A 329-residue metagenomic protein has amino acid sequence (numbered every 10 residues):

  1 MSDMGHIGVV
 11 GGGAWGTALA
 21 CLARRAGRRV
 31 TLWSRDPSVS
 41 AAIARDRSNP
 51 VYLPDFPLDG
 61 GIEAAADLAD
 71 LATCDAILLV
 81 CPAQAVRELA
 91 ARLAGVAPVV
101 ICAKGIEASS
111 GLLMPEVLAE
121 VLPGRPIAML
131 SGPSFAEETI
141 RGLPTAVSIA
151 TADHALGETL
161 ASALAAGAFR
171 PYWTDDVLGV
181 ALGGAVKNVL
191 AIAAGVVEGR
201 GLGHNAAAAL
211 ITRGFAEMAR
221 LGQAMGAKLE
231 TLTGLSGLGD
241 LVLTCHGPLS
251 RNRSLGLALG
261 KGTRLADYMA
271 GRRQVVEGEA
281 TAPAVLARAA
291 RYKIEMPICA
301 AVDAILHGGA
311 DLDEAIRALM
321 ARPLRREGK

Functional and structural regions predicted by a protein language model:
M1-F56, A65-A66: NAD(P)+-binding Rossmann beta1-loop-alpha1 motif at the extreme N-terminus of oxidoreductases
G13, T17, P37, A65-L68 (+18 more regions): Electropositive phosphate-/nucleotide-binding environments in soluble metabolic enzymes
F56-L58, E63-P144, L160-S162: Rossmann-like NAD(P)(H) cofactor-binding subdomain of soluble oxidoreductases
A85, V117, V121-R125, P144-T231: Internal alpha-helical scaffold of NAD(P)-dependent oxidoreductase catalytic cores
I101, P126-S131, P171-D175, G234 (+1 more regions): General beta-strand structural signal in soluble alpha/beta enzymes
K187, A194-E198, Q223-T233, G237 (+1 more regions): NAD(P)-dependent Rossmann-like dehydrogenase/reductase catalytic/cofactor-binding core
